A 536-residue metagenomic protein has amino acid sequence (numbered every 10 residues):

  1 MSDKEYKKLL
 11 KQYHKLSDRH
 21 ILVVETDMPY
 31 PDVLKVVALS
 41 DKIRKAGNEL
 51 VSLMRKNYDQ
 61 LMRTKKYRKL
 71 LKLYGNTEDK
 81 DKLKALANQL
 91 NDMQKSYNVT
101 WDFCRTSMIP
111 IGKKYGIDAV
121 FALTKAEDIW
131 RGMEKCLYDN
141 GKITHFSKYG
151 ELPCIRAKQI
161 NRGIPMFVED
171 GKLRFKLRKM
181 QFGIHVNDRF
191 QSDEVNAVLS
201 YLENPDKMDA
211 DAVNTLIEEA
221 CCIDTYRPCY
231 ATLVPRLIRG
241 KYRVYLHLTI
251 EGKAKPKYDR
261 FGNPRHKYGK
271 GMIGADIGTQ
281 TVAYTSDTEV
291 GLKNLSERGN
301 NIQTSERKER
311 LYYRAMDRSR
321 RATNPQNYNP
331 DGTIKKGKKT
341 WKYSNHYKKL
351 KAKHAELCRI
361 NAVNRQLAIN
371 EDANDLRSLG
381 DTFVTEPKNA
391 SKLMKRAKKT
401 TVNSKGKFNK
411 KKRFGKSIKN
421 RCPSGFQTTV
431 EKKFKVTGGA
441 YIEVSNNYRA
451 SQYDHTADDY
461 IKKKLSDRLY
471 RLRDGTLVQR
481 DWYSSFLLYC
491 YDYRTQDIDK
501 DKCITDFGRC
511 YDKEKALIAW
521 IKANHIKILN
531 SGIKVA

Functional and structural regions predicted by a protein language model:
M1-L123: Gly/serine-rich nucleotide phosphate-binding loop at the start of the catalytic core of nucleotide/ADP-ribose-handling
Q12, Y230-R236, A254-P264: Catalytic micro-motifs at enzyme active sites that drive phosphoryl/nucleotidyl and oxygen chemistry
L16-Y30, F182-A197, K293-L295: Generic detection of short hydrophobic beta-strand segments and adjacent strand-loop junctions
I43, L90, A126-M133, L350 (+1 more regions): Short amphipathic alpha-helical coiled-coil/interface segments
L50, T124-C136, W482-D492: Stable alpha-helical structural segments in soluble proteins, enriched in small hydrophobic residues
K66-N76, H145-G163, F507-A523, K527: Amphipathic alpha-helical surface "interface" segments used for docking/oligomerization or membrane association within
T77-G240, G415-K416, N420: Acidic carboxylate diad motif detector
V244-A536: Positively charged, helix-rich recognition surfaces that bind polyanionic ligands
